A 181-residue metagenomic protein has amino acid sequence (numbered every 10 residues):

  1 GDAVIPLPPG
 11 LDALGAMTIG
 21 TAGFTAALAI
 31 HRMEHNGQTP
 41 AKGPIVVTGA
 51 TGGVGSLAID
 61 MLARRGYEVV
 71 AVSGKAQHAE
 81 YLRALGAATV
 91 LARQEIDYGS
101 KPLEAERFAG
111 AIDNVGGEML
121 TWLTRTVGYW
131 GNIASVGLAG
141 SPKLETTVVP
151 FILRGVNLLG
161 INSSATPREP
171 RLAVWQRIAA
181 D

Functional and structural regions predicted by a protein language model:
G1-V46: NAD(P)H dinucleotide-binding glycine-rich loop of Rossmann-like/cofactor-binding domains, especially the beta1-alpha1
G20, G49, Q94, V115 (+1 more regions): Glycine-rich, N-terminal phosphate-binding loop of Rossmann-like dinucleotide-binding domains
G23-F24, G49-S56, G116: Glycine-rich NAD(P) Rossmann-fold beta1-alpha1 loop
A26, I59, A63: Gly/Ala-rich phosphate-binding loop of Rossmann-like dinucleotide-binding domains, activating on the conserved
I59-D60, E80, T121, V149: Alpha-helical segments flanking ligand/cofactor-binding loops in enzyme cores
A63-M119, Q176: Adenosine-nucleotide cofactor-binding segment
E118-D181: Glycine-rich phosphate-binding loop and adjacent beta-alpha segment of Rossmann(oid) nucleotide-cofactor-binding
